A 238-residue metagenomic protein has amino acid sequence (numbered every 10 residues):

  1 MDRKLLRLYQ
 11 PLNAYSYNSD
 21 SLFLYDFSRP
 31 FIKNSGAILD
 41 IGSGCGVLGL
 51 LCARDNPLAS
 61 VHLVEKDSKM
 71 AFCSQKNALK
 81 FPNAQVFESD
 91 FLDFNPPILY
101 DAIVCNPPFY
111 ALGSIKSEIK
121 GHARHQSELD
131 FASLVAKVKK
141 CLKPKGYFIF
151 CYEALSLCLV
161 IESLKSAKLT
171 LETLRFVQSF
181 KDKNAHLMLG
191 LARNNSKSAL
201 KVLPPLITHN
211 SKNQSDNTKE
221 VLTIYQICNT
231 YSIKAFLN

Functional and structural regions predicted by a protein language model:
M1-I32: S-adenosyl-L-methionine
R7-Y9, D130-A185, L189-L191: Conserved Class I SAM-dependent methyltransferase catalytic core
L24, N106, L134, A192: Residue-level signal for inorganic ion chemistry
D26-P97, A102-C105, A111-G113: Conserved SAM/SAH cofactor-binding pocket of Class I
Q75-K76, I115-S117, I161-L164: Short amphipathic alpha-helical segments
P107-S133: Mobile active-site "lid"/loop adjacent to the S-adenosyl-L-methionine
N184-N238: SAM/dcSAM-binding transferase cores
